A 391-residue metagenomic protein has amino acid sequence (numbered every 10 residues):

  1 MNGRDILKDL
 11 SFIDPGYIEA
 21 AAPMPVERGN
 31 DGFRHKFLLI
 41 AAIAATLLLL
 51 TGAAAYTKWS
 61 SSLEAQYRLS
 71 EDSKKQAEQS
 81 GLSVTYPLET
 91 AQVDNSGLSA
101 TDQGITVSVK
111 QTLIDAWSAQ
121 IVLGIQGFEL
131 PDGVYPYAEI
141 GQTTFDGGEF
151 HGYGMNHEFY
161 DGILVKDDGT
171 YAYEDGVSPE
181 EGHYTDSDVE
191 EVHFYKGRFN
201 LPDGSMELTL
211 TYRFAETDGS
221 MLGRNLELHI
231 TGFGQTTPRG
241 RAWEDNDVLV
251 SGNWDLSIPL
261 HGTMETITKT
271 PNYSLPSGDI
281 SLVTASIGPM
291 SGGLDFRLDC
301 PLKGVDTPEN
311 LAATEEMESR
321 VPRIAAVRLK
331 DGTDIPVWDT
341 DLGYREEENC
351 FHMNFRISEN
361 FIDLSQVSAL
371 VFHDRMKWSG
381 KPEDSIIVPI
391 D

Functional and structural regions predicted by a protein language model:
M1-F33: Disordered, charged N-terminal biogenesis/targeting segments of membrane/secreted proteins
G3, Y17-P25, L38-L39, I43-L50 (+3 more regions): Generic ordered-secondary-structure signal
K8, L38-I40, G162, G197: Generic secretory/membrane-interface signal
L10, H35-E71: Single-pass transmembrane signal-anchor helices and their membrane-water interface zones
V26-N30, A54, E129: Solvent-exposed, non-transmembrane amphipathic alpha-helical segments
A55-D391: Alpha-helical, hydrophobic structural elements that either
